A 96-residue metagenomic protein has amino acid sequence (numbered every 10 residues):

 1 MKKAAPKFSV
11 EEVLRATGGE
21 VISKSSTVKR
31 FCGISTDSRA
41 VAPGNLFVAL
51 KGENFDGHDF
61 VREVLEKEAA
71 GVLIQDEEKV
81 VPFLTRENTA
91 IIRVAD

Functional and structural regions predicted by a protein language model:
M1-D96: N-terminal leader/targeting and accessory segments in enzymes
